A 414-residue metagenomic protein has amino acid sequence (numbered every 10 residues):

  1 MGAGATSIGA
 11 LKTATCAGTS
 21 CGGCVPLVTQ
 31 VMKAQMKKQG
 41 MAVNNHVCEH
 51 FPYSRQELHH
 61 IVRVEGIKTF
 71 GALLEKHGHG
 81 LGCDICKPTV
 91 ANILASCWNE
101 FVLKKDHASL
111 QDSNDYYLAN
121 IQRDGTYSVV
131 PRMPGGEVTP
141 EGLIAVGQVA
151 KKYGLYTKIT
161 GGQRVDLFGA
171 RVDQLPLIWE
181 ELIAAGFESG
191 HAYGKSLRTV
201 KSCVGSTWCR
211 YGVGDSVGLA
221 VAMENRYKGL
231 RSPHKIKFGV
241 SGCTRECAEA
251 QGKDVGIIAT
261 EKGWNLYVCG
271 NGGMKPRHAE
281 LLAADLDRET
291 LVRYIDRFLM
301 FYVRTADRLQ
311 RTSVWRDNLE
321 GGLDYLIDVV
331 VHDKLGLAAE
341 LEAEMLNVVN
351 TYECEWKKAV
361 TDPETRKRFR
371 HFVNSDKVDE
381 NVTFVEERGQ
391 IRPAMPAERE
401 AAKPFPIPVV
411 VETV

Functional and structural regions predicted by a protein language model:
M1-M32, G40-V90: Compact, charge-rich alpha-helical regulatory domains located at protein termini
G9, G71-A72, P88, V102-D106 (+5 more regions): Flexible, glycine/charged-enriched surface loops at secondary-structure junctions
A14, G23, L27, E49 (+6 more regions): Small-residue-enriched alpha-helical segments and adjacent helix-cap loops that form tight helix-helix packing
T19, G23-M36, G40, G80-K105 (+3 more regions): Terminal amphipathic helices with adjacent charged low-complexity linkers/tails
V28-V31, T199-C203, K237-R245, T312-D324 (+1 more regions): A glycine-rich phosphate-binding loop feature that marks nucleotide/adenosyl-phosphate handling sites
M36-C48, L103-A119, A192-K195: Long, charged amphipathic helices and adjacent flexible linkers at domain junctions
H107-T139: N-terminal basic/disordered segments at the start of proteins
G242, E246, Q251-S313, D317 (+1 more regions): Mobile "lid/hinge" segments at catalytic clefts and subdomain interfaces of large enzymes
